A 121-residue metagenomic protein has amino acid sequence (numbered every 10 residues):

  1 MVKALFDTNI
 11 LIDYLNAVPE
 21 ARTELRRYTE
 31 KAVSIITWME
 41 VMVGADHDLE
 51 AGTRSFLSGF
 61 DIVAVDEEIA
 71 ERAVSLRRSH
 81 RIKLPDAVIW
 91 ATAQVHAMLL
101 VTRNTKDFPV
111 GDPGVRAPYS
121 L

Functional and structural regions predicted by a protein language model:
M1-V33, M42-S58: Short, well-structured N-terminal submotif of metal-dependent ribonuclease cores
D7, V33-S34, I82-K83, N104 (+1 more regions): Histidine- and aromatic-rich ligand-binding microenvironments
T8, I35, E67, D86-A87: Conserved glycosyltransferase catalytic-site signature
V18, W90, Q94-L121: Acidic, PIN/NYN-like endoribonuclease modules and their adjacent C-terminal/linker elements
Y28-E30, G59-D61, Q94-L99: Short active-site oxyanion
M39, V88-A91: Conserved N-terminal beta-strand and adjoining loop/helix that marks the start of the Nudix/MutT-like hydrolase domain
S58-S79: Acidic catalytic patch
